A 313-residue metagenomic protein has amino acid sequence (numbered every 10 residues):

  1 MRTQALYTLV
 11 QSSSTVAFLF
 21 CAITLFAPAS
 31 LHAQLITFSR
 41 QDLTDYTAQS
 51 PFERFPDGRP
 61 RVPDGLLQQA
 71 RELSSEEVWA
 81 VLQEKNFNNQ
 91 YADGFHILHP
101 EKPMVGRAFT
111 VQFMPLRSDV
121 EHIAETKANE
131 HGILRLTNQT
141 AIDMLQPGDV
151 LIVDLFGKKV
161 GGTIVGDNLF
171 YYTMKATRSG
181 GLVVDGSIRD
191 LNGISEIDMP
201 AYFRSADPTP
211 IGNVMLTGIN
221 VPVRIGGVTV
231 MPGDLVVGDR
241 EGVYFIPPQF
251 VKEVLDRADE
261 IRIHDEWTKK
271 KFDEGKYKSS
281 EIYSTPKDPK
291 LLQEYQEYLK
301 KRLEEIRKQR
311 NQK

Functional and structural regions predicted by a protein language model:
M1-Q11: N-terminal secretory signal peptides that target proteins for export/translocation
S13-P28: Bacterial N-terminal signal peptides
L31-A33: Boundary at the C-terminal end of the N-terminal hydrophobic targeting segment
T37-L73, V78: Amphipathic alpha-helical packing elements
L73-E77, V81-P232, I246-K313: Feature captures the catalytic cores and cofactor-binding loops of soluble hydro-lyases/lyases that act on carboxylate
G242-Y244: Channel- or pocket-lining gating/hinge segments that regulate access to a cavity or pore
